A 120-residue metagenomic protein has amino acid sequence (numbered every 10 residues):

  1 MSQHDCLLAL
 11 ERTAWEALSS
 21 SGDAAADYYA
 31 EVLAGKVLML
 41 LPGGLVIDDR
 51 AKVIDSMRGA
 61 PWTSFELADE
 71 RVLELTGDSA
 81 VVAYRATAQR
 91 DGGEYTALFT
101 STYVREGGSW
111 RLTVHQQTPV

Functional and structural regions predicted by a protein language model:
M1-E31, L38-V120: A beta-strand edge to alpha-helix "cap/lid" segment located at domain peripheries
